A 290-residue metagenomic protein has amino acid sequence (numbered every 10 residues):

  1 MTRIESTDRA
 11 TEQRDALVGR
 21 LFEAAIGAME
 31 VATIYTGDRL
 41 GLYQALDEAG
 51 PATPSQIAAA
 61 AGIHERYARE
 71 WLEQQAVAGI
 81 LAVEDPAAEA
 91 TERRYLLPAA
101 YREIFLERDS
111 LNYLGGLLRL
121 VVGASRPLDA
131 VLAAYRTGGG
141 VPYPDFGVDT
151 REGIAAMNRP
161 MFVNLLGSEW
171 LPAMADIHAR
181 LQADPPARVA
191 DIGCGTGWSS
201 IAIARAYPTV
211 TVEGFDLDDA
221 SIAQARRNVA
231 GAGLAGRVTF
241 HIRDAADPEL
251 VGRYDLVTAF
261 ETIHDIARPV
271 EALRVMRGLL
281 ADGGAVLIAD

Functional and structural regions predicted by a protein language model:
T2, A124-E271: Conserved adenosyl
D8, E12, R20-A45, A60 (+1 more regions): Conserved Class I S-adenosyl-L-methionine-dependent methyltransferase catalytic core
L46-G50, A204: Short helix-to-turn junction characteristic of helix-turn-helix DNA-binding domains, especially the helix
A49, V77-A78, G283: Alpha-helix C-caps/helix-loop-beta hinges
P51-A59: Short acidic, hydrophobic short linear motifs in intrinsically disordered regions
V270-D282: A short glycine-rich, Lys/Arg-flanked "PGG" loop and its adjoining helix->strand segment in the class I
G283-D290: Conserved beta-strand signature within the Rossmann-like core of class I S-adenosyl-L-methionine
